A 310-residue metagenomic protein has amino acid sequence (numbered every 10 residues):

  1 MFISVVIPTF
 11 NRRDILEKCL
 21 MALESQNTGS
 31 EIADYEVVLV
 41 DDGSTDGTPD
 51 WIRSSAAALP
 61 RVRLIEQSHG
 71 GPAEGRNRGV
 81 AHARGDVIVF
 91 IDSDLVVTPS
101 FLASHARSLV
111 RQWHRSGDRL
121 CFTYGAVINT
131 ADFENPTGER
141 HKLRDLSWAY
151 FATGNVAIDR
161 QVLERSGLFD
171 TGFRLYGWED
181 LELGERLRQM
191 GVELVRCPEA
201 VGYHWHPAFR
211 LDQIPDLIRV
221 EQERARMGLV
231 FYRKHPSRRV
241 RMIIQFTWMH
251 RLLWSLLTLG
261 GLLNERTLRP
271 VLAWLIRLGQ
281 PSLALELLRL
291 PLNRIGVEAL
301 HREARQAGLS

Functional and structural regions predicted by a protein language model:
I3-I15, C19, Q26, V40 (+1 more regions): A conserved hydrophobic helix/loop-capping motif in glycosyltransferases and polysaccharide synthases
A22, D41-D50, H69, D92-L95: A conserved acidic beta->alpha catalytic loop
A22-A33: Short, acidic, metal-binding catalytic loop of nucleotide-sugar glycosyltransferases
Q67-A83, Y150: Glycine-rich, basic loop-to-helix element that forms the pyrophosphate-binding segment of sugar-nucleotide handling
I88: Short aromatic/hydrophobic "clamp" motif used to bind/position activated sugar donors
P99-P136: Conserved donor NDP-sugar-binding/catalytic core segment of glycosyltransferases
V156-I158, V162-G167, F173-V201: A short, conserved alpha-helix in the catalytic core of glycosyltransferases
R226-M227, R233-V240, I244-S310: Terminal low-complexity segments of carbohydrate-biosynthetic enzymes
